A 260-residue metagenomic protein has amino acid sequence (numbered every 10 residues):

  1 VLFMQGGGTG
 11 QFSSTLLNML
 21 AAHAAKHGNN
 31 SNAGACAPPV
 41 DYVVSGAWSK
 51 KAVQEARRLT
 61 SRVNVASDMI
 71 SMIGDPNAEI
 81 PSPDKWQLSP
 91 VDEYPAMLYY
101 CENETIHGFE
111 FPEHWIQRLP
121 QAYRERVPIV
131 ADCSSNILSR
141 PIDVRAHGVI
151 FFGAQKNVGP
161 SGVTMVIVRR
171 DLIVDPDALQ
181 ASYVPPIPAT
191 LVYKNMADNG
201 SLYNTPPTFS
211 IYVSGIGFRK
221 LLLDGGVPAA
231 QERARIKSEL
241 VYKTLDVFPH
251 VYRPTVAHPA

Functional and structural regions predicted by a protein language model:
V1-P38, S49-V53: Conserved beta-loop-alpha segment that forms the PLP phosphate-binding cup at the N-terminus of a helix
L16-G28, R58-R62, Q117, V144-G148 (+1 more regions): A glycine- and small-aliphatic-rich helix-loop capping segment at beta-alpha/alpha-beta transitions that lines
V44-T60: Substrate-binding/gating loop at the entrance of the active-site cleft, primarily in PLP-dependent aminotransferase-like
A56, D68-I137: Active-site phosphate-binding strand-loop segment of PLP-dependent enzymes
V130, V144-Q155, T164: Conserved active-site segment immediately N-terminal to the catalytic lysine that forms the internal aldimine
A154-Y242: Active-site C-terminal subdomain of aminotransferase-like
Y252-A260: Conserved PLP-binding catalytic core of the aspartate aminotransferase-like
